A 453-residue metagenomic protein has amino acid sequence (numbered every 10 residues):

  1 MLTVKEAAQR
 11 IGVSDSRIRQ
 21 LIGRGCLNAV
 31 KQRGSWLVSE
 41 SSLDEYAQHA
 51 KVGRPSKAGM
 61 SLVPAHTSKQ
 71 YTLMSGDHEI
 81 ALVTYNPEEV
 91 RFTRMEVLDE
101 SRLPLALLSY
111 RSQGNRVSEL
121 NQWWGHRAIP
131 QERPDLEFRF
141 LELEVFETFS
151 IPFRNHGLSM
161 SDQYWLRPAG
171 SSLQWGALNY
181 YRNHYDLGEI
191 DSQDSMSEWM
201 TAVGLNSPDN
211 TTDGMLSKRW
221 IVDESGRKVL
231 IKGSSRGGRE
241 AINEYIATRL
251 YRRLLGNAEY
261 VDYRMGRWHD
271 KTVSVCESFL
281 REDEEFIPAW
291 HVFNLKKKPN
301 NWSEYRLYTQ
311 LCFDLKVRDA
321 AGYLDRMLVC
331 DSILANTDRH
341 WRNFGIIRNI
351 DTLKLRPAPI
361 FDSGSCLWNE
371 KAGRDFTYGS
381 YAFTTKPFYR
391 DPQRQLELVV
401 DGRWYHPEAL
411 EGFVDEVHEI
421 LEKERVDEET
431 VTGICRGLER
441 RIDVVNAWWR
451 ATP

Functional and structural regions predicted by a protein language model:
M1-R17: Polyanion-binding surface elements
V4, W36-S39: Short, structured motif recognition centered on aromatic/hydrophobic residues
E6, R19-Q20, R249, R253: Surface-exposed charge patches
G12-L37: Major-groove DNA-recognition helix of helix-turn-helix-type DNA-binding domains
N28, K51-V52, L334, I346: Polyanion-binding and phosphate-handling cores
S41-T67: A short, Lys/Arg-enriched interface patch at domain edges and termini
K57-V329, I333-A335, I346-P453: Phosphate/dinucleotide-binding and metal-coordinating scaffold of catalytic cores in nucleotide-dependent enzymes
H340, G345: Canonical protein kinase catalytic loop motif
